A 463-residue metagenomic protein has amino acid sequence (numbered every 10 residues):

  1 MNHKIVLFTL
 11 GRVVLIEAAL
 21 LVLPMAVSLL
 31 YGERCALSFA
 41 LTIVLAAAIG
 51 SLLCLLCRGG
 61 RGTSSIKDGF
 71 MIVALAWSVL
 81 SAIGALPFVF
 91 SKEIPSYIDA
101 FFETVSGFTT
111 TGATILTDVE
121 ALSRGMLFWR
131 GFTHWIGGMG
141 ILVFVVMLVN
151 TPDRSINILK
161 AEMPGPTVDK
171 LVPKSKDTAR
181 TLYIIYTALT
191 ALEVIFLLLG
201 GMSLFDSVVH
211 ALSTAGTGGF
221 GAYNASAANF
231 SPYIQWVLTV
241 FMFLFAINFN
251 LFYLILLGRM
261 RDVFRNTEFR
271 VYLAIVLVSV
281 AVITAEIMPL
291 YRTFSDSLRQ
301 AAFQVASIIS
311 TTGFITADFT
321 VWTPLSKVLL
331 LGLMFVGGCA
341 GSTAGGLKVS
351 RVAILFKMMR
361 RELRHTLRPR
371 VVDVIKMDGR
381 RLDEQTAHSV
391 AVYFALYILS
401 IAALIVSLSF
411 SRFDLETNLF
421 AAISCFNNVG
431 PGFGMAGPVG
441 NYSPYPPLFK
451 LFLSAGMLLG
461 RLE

Functional and structural regions predicted by a protein language model:
M1-E463: Membrane-proximal intracellular helices of multi-pass ion channels
